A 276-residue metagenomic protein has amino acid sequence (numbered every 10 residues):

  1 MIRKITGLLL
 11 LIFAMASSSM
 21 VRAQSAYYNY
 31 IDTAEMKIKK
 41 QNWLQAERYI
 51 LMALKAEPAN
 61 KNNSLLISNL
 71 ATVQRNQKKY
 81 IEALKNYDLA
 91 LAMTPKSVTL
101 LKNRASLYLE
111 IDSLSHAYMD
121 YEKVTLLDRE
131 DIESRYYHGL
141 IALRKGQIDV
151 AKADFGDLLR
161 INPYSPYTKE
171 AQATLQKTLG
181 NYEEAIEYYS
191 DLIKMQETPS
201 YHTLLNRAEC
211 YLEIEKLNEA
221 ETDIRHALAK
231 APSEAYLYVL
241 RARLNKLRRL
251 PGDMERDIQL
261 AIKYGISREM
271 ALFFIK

Functional and structural regions predicted by a protein language model:
M20-I67, N76: N-terminal leader/linker segments that initiate helical-solenoid repeat arrays
Y27-Y28, K61-S64, V98-T99, I132-E133 (+4 more regions): Helix-start (N-cap) detector for alpha-helical repeat units in TPR-like alpha-solenoids, especially tetratricopeptide
K39-K40, V73-N76, E110-I111, R144-K145 (+3 more regions): Register position in tetratricopeptide repeats
A53, L89-A90, K123-V124, D157-L158 (+3 more regions): Canonical positions in the second alpha-helix
A56-A59, M93, L127, I161 (+3 more regions): Structural marker of alpha-solenoid helical repeat scaffolds
L65-N69, N103, Y137, A171 (+3 more regions): Canonical tetratricopeptide repeat
V239-K276: Terminal, low-structured helical/coil segments at or just beyond the last alpha-helical repeat
